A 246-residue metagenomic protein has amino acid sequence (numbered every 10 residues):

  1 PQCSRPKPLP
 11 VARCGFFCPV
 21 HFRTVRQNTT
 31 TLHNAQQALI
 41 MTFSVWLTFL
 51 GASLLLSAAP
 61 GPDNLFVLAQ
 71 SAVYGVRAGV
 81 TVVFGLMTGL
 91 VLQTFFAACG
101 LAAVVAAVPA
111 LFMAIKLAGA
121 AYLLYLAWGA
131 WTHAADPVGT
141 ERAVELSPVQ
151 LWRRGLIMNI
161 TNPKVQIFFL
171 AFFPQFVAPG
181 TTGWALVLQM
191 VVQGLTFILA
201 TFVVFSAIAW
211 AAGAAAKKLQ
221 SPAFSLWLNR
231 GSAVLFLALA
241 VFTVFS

Functional and structural regions predicted by a protein language model:
C3, P8, Q37: Cationic, low-complexity basic patches in intrinsically disordered or flexible, solvent-exposed regions
F17, H21-I40: Short, Lys/Arg-enriched N-terminal segments with co-localized hydrophobic residues within the first ~10-30 amino acids
Q27-N34, W131, L170-L188, S206-W210 (+1 more regions): Multi-pass membrane proteins that catalyze or facilitate reactions on polyprenyl-/lipid-phosphate substrates and their
F43-M113, A171-I198, A209: Juxtamembrane transmembrane-helix termini in multi-pass membrane transport proteins
A107-A135, I198, V204-I208, A216-S246: Selective transmembrane alpha-helices of multi-pass membrane proteins
T132-P148: Flexible cytoplasmic inter-helical loops of multi-pass small-molecule transporters
